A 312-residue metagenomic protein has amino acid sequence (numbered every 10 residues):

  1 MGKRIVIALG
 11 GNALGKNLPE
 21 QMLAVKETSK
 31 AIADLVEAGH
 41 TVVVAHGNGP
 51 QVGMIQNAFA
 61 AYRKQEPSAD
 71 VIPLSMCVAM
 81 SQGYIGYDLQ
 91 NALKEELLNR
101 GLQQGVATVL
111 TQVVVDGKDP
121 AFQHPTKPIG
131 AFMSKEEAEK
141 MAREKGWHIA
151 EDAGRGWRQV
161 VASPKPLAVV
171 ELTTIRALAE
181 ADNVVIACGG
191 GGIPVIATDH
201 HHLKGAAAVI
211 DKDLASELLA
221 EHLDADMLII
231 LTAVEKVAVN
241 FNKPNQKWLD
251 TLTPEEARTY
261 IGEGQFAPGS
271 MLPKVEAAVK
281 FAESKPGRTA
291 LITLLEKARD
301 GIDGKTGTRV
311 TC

Functional and structural regions predicted by a protein language model:
G2-C312: C-terminal catalytic "cap/lid" subdomain
